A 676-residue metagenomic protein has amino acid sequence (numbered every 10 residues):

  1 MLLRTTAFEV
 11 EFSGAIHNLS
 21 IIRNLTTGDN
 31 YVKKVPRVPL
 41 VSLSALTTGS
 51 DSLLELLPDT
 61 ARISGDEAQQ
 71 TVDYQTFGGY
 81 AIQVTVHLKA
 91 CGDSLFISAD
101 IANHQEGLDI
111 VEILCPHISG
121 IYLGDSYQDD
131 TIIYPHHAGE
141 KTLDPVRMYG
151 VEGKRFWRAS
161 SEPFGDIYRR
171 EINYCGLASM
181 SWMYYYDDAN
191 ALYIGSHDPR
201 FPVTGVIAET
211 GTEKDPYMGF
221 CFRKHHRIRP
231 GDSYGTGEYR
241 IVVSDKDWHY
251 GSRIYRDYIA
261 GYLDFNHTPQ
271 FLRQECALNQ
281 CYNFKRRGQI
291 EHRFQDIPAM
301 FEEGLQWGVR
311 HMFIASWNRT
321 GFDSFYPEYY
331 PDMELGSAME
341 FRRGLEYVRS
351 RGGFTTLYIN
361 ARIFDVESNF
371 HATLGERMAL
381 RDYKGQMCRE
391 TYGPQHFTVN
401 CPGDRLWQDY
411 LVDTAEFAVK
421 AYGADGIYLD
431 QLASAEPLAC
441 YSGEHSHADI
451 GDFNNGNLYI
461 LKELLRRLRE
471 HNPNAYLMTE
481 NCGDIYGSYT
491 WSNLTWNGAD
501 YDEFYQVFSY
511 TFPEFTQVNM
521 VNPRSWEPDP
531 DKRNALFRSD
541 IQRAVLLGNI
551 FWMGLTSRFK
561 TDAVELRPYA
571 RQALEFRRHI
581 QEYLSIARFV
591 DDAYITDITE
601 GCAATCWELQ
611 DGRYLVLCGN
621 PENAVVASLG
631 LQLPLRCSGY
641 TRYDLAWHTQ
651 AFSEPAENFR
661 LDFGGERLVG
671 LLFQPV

Functional and structural regions predicted by a protein language model:
L3-E9, I21-G78, I82-G205, L645 (+1 more regions): Polysaccharide-binding surfaces and accessory modules of carbohydrate-active proteins
R4, F77, S160-P269, D531 (+2 more regions): Beta-strand-rich recognition/accessory modules
G139, D166-N190, H197, E303 (+5 more regions): Polysaccharide-binding and catalytic clefts of secreted carbohydrate-active enzymes
Y174-Y186, T596-R636: Carbohydrate-binding surface patches
Q274-D413, Y422-G426, L432-S446: Aromatic-lined carbohydrate-binding/catalytic grooves of carbohydrate-active enzymes
F370-F397, C401-D409, N455-V564: Glycan-recognition surfaces
S539-A603, L609-D611: Aromatic- and carboxylate-lined catalytic core of secreted/periplasmic carbohydrate-active enzymes
S653-V676: C-terminal beta-strand-rich structural cap/linker in extracellular carbohydrate-active enzymes
